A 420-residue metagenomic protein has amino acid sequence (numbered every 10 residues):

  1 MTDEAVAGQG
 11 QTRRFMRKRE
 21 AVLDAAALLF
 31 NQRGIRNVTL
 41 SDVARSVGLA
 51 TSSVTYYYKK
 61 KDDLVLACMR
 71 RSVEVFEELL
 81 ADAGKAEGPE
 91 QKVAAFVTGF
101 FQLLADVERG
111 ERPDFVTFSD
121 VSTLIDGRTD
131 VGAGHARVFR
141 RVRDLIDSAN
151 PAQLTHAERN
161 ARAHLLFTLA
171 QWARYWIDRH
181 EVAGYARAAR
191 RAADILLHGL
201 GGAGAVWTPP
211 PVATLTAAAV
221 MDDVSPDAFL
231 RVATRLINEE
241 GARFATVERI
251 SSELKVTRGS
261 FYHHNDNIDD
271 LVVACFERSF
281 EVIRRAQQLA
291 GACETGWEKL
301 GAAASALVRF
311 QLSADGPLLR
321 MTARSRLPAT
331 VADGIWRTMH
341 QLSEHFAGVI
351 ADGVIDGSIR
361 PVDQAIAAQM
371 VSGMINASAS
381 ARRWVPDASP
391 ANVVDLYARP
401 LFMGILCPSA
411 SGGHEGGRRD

Functional and structural regions predicted by a protein language model:
T2-Q9, F139-S148, Y175-R231, R235 (+4 more regions): C-terminal peripheral helix-coil segments that are non-catalytic and often amphipathic
K18-A26, V43, C68-S72, F76 (+6 more regions): Generic hydrophobic, amphipathic alpha-helix propensity
A21, L29-D63, A67, L236-D270 (+1 more regions): Helix-turn-helix
A67, A81-G110, A274, Q288-A314: Hydrophobic alpha-helical connector segments
V93, F101-T129, R143, Q311-T330: Amphipathic alpha-helical segments used for helix-helix packing
A94, H156-F167, G301, S305 (+2 more regions): Short, well-structured alpha-helical segments
I125-P151, N160-H164, R191-D194, T330-D356 (+1 more regions): Amphipathic alpha-helical packing segments from all-alpha helical-bundle domains
